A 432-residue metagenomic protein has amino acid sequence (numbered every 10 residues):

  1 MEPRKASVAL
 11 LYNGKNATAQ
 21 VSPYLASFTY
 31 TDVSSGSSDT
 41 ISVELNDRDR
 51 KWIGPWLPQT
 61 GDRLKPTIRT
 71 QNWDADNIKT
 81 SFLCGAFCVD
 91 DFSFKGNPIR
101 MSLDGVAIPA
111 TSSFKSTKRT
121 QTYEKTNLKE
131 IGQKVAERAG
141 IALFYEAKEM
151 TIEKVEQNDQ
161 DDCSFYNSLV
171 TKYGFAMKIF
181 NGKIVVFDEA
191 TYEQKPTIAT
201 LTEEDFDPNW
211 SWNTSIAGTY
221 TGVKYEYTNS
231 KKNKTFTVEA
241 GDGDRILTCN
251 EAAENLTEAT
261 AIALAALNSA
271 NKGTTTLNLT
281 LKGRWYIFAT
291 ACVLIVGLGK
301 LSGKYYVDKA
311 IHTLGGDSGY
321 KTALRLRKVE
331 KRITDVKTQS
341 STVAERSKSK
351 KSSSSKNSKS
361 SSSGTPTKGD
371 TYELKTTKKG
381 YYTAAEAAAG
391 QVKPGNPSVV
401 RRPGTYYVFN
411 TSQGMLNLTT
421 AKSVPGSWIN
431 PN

Functional and structural regions predicted by a protein language model:
M1-A110: Assembly/oligomerization scaffold segments
F28-Q59, P208-K378: An acidic/polar, Gly/Ser/Thr-rich interaction patch typically located in mid-to-C-terminal regions of proteins
I41-E44, T60, G105, K118-F144 (+2 more regions): Amphipathic, non-transmembrane alpha-helical segments in extracytoplasmic/periplasmic proteins
N77, R100-S112, Y145-W212: Short beta-strand-centered interaction patches in the first periplasmic/extracellular domains of large envelope
L83-F94, S302-T313, G395-F409: Short beta-strand-centered aromatic/proline hotspots
D91-A107, T313-R327, G414-N417: Short, solvent-exposed secondary-structure boundary/capping segments
S358-Y407: Beta-loop motif signature
A389-P431: SH3/SH3-like beta-barrel superfamily modules
